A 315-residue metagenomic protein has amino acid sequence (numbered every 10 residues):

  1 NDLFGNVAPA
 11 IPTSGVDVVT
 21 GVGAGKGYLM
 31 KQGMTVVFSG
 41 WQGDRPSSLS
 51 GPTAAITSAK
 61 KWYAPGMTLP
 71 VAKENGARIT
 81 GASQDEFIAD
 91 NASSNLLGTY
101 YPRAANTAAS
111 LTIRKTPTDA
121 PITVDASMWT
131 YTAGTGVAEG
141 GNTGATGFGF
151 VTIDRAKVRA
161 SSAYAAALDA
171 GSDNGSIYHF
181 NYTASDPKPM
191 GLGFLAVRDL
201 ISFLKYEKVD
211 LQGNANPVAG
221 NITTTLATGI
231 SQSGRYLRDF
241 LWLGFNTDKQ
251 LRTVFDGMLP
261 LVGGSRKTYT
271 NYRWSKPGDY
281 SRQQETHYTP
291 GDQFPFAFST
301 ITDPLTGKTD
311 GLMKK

Functional and structural regions predicted by a protein language model:
N1-K315: C-terminal His-loop and adjacent cap/lid subdomain of alpha/beta-hydrolase
